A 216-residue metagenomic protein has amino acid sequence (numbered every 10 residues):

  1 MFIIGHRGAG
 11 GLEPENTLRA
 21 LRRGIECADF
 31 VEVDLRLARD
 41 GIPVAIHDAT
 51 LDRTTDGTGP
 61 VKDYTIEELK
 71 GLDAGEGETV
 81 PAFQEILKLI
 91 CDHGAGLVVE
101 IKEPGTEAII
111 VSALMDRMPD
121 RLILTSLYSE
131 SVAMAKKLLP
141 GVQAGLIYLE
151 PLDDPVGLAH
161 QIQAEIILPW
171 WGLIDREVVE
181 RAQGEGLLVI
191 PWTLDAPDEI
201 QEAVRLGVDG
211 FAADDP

Functional and structural regions predicted by a protein language model:
M1-G11, E67: Long, acidic (Asp/Glu-rich), low-complexity accessory segments flanking structured domains
H6, G24, D34, L69 (+9 more regions): Conserved, mostly hydrophobic/aromatic
R7, V33-L35, I101-E103, S126 (+3 more regions): A cross-domain feature marking catalytic cores of carbohydrate-active enzymes and several ubiquitous metabolic/repair
L18, R22, K88, A133 (+3 more regions): Alpha-helical segments flanking ligand/cofactor-binding loops in enzyme cores
A20-L37, A159-I167: Catalytic domains of carbohydrate-active enzymes, especially glycoside hydrolases
A28-F30, G94, P119, A164 (+1 more regions): A structural motif
I42, H47-L149, I162, E185: Metal-dependent phosphodiesterase/phospholipase catalytic core, i.e., the His/Asp/Glu-rich active-site region
G71-V80, G145-P216: C-terminal active-site rim and adjoining tail of enzyme catalytic domains
